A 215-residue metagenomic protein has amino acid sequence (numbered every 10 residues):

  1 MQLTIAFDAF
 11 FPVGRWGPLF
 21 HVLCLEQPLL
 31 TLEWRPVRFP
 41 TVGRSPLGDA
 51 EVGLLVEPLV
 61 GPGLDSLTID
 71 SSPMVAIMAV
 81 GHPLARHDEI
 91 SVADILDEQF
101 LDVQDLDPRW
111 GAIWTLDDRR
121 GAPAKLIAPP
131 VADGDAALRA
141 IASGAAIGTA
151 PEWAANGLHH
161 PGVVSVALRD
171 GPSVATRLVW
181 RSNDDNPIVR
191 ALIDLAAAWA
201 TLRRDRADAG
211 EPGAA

Functional and structural regions predicted by a protein language model:
M1-A6, P62-D65, R86-E89, D118 (+3 more regions): Short helix-loop hinge/linker segments at domain boundaries
M1-P36, R44, L116-R119: Short alpha-helix C-terminal cap/hinge motif
G14-P18, V166-D208, P212: A late-sequence structural motif
W16, A85-D88, D97-A122, N186 (+1 more regions): Secondary-structure junction motif
P18-V22, E26, P40-M78, A142 (+1 more regions): Short beta-strand-centered segments that line the small-molecule binding cleft or hinge of alpha/beta clamshell
L29-L30, G61-L67, S72, R139-D184: Beta-alpha-beta core module
R38-G43, Q104-V164: Hydrophobic hinge/microswitch elements
S66-M74, M78-F100: Flexible hinge/capping segments at coil-to-helix
